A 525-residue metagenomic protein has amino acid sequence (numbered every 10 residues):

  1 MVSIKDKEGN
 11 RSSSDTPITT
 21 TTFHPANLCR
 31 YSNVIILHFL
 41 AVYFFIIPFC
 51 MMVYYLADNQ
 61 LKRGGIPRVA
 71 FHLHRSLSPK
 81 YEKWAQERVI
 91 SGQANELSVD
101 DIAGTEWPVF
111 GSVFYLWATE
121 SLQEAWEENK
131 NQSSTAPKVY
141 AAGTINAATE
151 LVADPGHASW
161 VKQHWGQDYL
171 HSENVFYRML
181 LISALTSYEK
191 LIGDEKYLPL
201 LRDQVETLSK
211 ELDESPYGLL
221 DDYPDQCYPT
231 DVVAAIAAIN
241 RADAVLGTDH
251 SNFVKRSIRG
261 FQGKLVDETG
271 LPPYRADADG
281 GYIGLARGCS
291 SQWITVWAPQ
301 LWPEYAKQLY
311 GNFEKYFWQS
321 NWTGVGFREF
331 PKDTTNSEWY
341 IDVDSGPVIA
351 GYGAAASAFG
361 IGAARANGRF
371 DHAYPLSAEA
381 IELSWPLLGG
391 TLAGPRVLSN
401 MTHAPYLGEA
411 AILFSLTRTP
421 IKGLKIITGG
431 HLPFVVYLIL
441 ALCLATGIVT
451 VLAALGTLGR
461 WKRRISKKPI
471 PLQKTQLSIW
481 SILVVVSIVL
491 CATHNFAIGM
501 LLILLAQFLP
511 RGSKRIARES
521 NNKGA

Functional and structural regions predicted by a protein language model:
T21-F45, L472-Q476: N-terminal Sec-pathway targeting helices
I46-S121, A142-W160, E195-E206, S320-G346: Low-complexity, Ser/Thr/Pro/Gly-enriched N-terminal "stalk/linker" regions
N59-S78, L122-I145, S187-D203, D243-R256 (+3 more regions): Structural helix-adjacent loops and short alpha-helical linkers that scaffold large soluble proteins
R75, E87-P108, A158, A306-K462 (+2 more regions): CBM-like carbohydrate-recognition segments
D101-V233: Extended ligand-binding groove/face enriched in aromatic
W107-Q123, E173-E189, C227-D243, Y282-L301 (+2 more regions): Well-ordered alpha-helical segments within folded domains of soluble proteins
F176, S215, D225-A355, G368: Extended ligand-binding clefts on enzyme/binding-domain cores
L455-A525: Alpha-helical transmembrane segments of integral membrane proteins
